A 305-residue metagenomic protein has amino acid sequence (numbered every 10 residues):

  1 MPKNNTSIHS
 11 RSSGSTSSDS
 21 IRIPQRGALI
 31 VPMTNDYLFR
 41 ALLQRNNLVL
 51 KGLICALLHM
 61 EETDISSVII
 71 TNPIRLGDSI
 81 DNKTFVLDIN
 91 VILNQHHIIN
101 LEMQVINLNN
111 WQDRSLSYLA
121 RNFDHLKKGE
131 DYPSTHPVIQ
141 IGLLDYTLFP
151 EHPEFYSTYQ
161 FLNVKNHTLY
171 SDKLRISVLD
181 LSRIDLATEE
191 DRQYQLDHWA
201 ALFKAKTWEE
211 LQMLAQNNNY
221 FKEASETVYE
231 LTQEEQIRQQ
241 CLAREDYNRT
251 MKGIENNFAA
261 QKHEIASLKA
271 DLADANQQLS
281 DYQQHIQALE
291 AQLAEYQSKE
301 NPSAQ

Functional and structural regions predicted by a protein language model:
M1-R175: Accessory alpha/beta interaction modules
P2-G27, I99-Q104, A201-Q305: Short, charged alpha-helical interaction segments and adjacent helix-coil junctions
N35-L42, L181-D185, E210-L211: Short hinge/gating elements
R45, V49, D191-Y194, N219-E223 (+1 more regions): Generic recognition of short, well-ordered alpha-helical interface segments
Q112, V138, Q193-L196, N218: Amphipathic alpha-helical transducer elements in NTP-driven molecular machines
L126-D131, H167, D185-T188, E210-L214: Short helix-to-loop capping/linker segments positioned immediately adjacent to catalytic or ligand/cofactor-binding
H152, S157-E190, Y194-H198, A205-K206: A short, charged helix-loop
